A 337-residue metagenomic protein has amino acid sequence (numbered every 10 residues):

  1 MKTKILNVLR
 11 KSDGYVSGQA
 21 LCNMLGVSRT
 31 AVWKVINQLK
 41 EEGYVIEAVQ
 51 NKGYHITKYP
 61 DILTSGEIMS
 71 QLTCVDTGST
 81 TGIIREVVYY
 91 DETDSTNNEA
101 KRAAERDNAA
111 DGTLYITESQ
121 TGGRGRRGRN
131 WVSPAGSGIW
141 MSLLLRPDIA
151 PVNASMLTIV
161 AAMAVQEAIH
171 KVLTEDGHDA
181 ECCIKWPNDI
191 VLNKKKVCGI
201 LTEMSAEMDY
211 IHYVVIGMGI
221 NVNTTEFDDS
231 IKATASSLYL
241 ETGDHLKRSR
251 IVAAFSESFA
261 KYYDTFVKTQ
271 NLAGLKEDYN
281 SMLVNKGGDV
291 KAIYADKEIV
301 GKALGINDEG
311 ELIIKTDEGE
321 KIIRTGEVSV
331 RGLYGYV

Functional and structural regions predicted by a protein language model:
M1-S28, N37, E41, P151-C182 (+1 more regions): Long, positively charged amphipathic alpha-helical accessory segments at protein N-termini or as interdomain linkers
K2-T174, L246: N-terminal lobe of the biotin/lipoate ligase/transferase fold
